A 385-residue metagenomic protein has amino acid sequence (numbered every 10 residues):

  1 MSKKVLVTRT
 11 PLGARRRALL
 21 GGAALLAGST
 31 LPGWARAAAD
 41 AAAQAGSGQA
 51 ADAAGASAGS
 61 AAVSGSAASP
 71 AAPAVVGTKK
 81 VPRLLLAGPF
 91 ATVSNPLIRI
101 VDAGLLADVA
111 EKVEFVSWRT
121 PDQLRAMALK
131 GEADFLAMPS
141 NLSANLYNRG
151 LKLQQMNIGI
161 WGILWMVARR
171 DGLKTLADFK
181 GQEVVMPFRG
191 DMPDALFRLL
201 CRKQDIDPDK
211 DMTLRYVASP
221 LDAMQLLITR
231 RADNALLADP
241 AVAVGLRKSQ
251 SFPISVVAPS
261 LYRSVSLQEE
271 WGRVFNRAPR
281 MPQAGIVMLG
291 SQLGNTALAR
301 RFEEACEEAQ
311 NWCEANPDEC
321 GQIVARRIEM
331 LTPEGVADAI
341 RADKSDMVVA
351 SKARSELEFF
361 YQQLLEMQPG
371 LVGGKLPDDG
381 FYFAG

Functional and structural regions predicted by a protein language model:
M1-A14, A24-S29: N-terminal secretory signal peptides
P11-L12, G33-R83: C-terminal segment of N-terminal export signals and the immediately downstream linker at the start of the mature
V63-G65, S69-V217, D233-D239, V256-V265: Short, glycine-/small- and polar/acidic-enriched structural segments that line small-molecule recognition paths
I100-A103, M127, N145, Q182 (+8 more regions): Structured segments of extracytoplasmic/periplasmic soluble domains in secreted or envelope-associated proteins
D108-V109, W271-N276, D346-A353: Short, solvent-exposed loop/beta-turn-alpha elements that line the ligand-binding surface or hinge of extracytoplasmic
N141-L142, L221-I323: Pocket-lining segment of extracytoplasmic ligand-binding domains
S291-M367: Secondary-structure end/capping motifs
E358, Q362-G385: Conserved C-terminal helix/tail region of periplasmic/extracytoplasmic solute-binding proteins
